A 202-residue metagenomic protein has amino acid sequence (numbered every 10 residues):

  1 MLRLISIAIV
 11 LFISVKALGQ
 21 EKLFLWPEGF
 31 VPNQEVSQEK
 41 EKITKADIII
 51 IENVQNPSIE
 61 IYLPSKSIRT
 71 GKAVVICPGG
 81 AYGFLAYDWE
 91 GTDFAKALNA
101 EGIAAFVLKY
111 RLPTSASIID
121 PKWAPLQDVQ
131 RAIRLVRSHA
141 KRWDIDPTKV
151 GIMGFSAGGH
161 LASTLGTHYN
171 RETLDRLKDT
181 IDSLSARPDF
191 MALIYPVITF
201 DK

Functional and structural regions predicted by a protein language model:
M1-K22: Bacterial Sec-dependent N-terminal signal peptides
Q20-R69, L126: N-terminal cap/lid segment of alpha/beta-hydrolase-fold proteins
G29-F30, P78-G83: Active-site glycine-rich loops that stabilize anionic/oxyanionic intermediates across multiple enzyme folds
T70-G79: Short beta-strand element of the alpha/beta-hydrolase
G80, K109-P113, V197: Short beta-to-alpha linker loops that shape the active-site pocket of alpha/beta-hydrolase fold enzymes
A81-F84, A105, L135: Serine-hydrolase catalytic-loop signature spanning alpha/beta hydrolases and amidase-signature enzymes
Y87-L108: Short amphipathic alpha-helix adjacent to the substrate-entry channel of hydrolases
Q127, R131-K202: Primarily recognizes the serine-hydrolase "nucleophile elbow" in alpha/beta-hydrolase and SGNH/GDSL folds
